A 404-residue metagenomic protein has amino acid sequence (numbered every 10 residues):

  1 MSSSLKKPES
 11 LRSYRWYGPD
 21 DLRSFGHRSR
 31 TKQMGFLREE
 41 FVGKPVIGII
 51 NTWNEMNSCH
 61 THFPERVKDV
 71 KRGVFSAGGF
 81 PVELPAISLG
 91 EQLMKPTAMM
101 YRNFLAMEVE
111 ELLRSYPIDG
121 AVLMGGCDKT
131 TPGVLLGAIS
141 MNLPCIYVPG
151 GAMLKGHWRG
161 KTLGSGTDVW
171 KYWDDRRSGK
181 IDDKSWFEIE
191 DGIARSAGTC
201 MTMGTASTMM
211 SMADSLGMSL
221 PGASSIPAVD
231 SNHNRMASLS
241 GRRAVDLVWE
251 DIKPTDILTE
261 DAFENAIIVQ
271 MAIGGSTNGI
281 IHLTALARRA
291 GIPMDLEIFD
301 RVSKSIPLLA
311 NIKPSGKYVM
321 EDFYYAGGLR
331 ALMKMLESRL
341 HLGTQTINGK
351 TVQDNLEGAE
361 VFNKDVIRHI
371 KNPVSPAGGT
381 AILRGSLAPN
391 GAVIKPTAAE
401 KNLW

Functional and structural regions predicted by a protein language model:
S2-E55, C59-T61, R66-I87, Q92 (+4 more regions): Catalytic or ion-coupling anion/metal-binding cores of large enzyme and transporter domains
F104-Y116: Short, well-structured alpha-helical segments in soluble
L113-V134, C145-G150: A short, small-residue-rich loop immediately preceding and capping a beta-strand
